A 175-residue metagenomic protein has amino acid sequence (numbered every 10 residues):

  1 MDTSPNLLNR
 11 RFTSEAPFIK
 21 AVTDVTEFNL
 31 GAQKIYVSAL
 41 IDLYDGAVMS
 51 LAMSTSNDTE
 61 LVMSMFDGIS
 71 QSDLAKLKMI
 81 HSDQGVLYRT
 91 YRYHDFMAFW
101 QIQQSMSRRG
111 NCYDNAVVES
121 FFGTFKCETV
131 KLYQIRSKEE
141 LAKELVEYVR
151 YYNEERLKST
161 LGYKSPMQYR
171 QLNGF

Functional and structural regions predicted by a protein language model:
M1-F175: Charged DNA-binding/catalytic regions of mobile-element recombinases
